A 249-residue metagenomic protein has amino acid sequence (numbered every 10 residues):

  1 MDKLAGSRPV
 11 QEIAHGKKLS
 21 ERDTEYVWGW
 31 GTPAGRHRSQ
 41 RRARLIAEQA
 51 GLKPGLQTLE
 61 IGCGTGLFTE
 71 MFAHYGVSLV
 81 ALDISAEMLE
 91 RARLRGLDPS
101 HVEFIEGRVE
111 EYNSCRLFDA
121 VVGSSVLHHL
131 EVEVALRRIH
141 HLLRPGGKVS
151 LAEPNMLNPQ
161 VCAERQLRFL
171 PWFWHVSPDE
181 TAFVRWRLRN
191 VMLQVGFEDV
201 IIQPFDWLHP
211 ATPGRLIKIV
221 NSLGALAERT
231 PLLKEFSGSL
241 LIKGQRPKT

Functional and structural regions predicted by a protein language model:
M1-G51: Conserved class I S-adenosyl-L-methionine
G55-G64: Conserved class I S-adenosyl-L-methionine
T65-E110: Class I SAM-dependent methyltransferase SAM/SAH-binding core
E110-V121: A short acidic, Gly/Pro-enriched loop at the edge of an enzyme's catalytic core that lines a small-molecule cofactor
S114, E164, R168-F169, V200-T249: A C-terminal cap/extension of S-adenosyl-L-methionine-dependent methyltransferases that defines the acceptor-substrate
V134-P145: A short glycine-rich, Lys/Arg-flanked "PGG" loop and its adjoining helix->strand segment in the class I
S150-W172: Conserved class I S-adenosyl-L-methionine
E180-G196: Short alpha-helix
